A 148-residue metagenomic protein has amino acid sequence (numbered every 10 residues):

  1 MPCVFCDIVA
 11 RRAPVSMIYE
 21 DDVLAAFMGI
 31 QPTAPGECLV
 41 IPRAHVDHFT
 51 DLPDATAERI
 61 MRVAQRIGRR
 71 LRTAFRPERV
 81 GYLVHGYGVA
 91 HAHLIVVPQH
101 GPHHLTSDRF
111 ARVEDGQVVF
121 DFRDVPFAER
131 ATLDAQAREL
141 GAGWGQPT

Functional and structural regions predicted by a protein language model:
M1-T148: HIT superfamily nucleotide-processing domains
